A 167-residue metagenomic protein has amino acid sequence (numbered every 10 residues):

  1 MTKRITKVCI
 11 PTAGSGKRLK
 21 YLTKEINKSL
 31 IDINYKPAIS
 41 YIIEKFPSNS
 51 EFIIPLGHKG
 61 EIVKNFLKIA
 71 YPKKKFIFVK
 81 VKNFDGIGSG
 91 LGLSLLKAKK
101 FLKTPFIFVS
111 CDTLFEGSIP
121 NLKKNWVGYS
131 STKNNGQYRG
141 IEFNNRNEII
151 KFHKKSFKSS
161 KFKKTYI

Functional and structural regions predicted by a protein language model:
T2-I10, R18, D32, K36-F106: Conserved N-terminal catalytic core of the sugar/cofactor nucleotidyltransferase
T12, L56, S110, S130: Short beta-strand/turn micro-motifs composed of small residues that flank or help shape donor/cofactor-binding pockets
T12-K17, E25: N-terminal beta1-alpha1 ligand-phosphate binding loop
K20-Y21, V63-F66, G117-P120, Y138: Short glycine-/acidic-enriched loop or helix-start segments at secondary-structure transitions that form or flank
Y21-K24, K28-I31: Glycine-rich phosphate-binding "P-loop"
H58-G60, D112-F115: Short, polar loop motifs at secondary-structure junctions
T104-L114: Short beta-strand-to-loop acidic/aromatic patch adjacent to the donor-nucleotide binding site
L114-I167: Conserved core of the sugar-phosphate nucleotidyltransferase
